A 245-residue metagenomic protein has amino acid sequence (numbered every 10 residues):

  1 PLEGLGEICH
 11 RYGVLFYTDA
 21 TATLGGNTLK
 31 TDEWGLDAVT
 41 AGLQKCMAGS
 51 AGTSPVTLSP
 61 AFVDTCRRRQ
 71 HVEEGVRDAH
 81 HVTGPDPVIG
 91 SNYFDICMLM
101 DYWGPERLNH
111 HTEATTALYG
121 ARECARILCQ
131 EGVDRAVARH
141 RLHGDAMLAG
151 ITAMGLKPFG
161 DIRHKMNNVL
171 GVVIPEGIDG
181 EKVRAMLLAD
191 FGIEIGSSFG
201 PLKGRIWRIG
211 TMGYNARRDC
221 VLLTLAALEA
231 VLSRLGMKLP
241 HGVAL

Functional and structural regions predicted by a protein language model:
P1-E33: Catalytic PLP-binding core of fold-type I/II PLP enzymes
F16-A20, V39-G42, G49, G90 (+1 more regions): General beta-strand structural signal in soluble alpha/beta enzymes
D32-Q44: Conserved active-site segment immediately N-terminal to the catalytic lysine that forms the internal aldimine
C46-A149, A153: Active-site C-terminal subdomain of aminotransferase-like
G132-R139, A153-I162, S198-G200, L235-A244: Flexible, glycine/charged-enriched surface loops at secondary-structure junctions
K157-D190: Conserved PLP-binding catalytic core of the aspartate aminotransferase-like
P201, R205-L245: PLP-dependent enzyme catalytic core of the Aspartate aminotransferase-like
